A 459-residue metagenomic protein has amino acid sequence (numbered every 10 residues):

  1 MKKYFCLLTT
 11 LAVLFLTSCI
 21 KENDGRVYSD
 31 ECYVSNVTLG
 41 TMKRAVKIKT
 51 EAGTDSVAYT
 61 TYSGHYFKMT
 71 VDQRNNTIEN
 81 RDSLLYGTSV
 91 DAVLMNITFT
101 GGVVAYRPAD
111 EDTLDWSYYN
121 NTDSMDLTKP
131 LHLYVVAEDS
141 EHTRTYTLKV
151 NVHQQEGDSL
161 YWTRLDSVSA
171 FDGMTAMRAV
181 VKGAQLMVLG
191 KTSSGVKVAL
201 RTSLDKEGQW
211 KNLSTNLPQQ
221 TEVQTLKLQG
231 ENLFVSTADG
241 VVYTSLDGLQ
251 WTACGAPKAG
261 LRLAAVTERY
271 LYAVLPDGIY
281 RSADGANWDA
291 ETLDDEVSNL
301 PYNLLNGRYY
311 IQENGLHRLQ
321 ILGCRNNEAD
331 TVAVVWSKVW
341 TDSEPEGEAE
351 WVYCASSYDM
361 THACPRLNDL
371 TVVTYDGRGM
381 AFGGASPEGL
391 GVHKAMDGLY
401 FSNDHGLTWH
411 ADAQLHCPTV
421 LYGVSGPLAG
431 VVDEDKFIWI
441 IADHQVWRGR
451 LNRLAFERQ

Functional and structural regions predicted by a protein language model:
F15-S18: C-terminal motif of bacterial Sec signal peptides marking the signal peptidase cleavage site
I20-M177: Predominantly extracytoplasmic/ectodomain segments of secreted and cell-surface proteins
S140, K191-V196, G240, G278-I279 (+4 more regions): Short glycine/acidic-enriched loop and turn motifs that connect beta-strands
D158-V168, E207-P218, T252-A259, D289-S298 (+3 more regions): Beta-propeller fold detector
S169-V180, T215-E231, G255-Y270, D295-L316 (+2 more regions): Repeated scaffold domains used in trafficking and secretory/extracellular systems, primarily beta-propellers
G183-L189, E231-V235, R269-A273, N314-L322 (+3 more regions): Entry beta-strands of beta-propeller and related beta-repeat scaffolds
A199-L204, T244-S245, R281-A283, S337-E344 (+2 more regions): Conserved Ser/Thr-centered positions that define the repeating blades of beta-propeller domains
T419-Q459: Blade-level signature of beta-propeller repeat domains, shared across WD40, Kelch, NHL, RCC1 and BNR/Asp-box propellers
